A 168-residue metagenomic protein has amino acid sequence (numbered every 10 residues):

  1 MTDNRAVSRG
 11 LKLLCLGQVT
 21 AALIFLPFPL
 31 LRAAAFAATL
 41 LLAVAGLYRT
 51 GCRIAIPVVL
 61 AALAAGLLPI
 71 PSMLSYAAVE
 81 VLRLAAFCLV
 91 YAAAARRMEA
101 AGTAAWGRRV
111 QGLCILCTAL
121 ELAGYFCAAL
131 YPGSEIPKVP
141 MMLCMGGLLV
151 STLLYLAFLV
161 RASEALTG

Functional and structural regions predicted by a protein language model:
M1, M73, M98, M141-M145: Detector for methionine-enriched segments
M1-A22, A34-L67, A78-G124, T152-G168: Membrane-interface extramembranous regions at the lipid-water interface
A22-L26, M145-L148: Repeated polar recognition positions within modular binding domains
L23-F28, L67-L74, Y125-I136: Juxtamembrane "helix-exit" motif on the non-cytosolic side of transmembrane helices
P27-A37, I56, M73-V79, P137-P140: Short, aromatic-rich membrane-interface segments at the entry and exit of alpha-helical transmembrane domains
K138-L154: Small-residue-rich transmembrane alpha-helices that serve as helix-helix interface/gating elements in multipass
